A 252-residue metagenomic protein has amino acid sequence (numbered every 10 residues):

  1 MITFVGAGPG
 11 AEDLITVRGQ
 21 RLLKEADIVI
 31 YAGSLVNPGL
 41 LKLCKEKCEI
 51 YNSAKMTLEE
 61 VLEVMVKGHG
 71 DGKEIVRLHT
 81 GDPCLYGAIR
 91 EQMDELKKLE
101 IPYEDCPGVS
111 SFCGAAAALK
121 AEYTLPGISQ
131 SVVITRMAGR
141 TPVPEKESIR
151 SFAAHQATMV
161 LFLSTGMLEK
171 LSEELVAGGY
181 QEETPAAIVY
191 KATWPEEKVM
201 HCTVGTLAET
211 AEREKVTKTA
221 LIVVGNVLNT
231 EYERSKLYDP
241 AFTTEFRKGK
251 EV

Functional and structural regions predicted by a protein language model:
M1-V109, G114: Class I S-adenosyl-L-methionine
I2, D71-I75, S131, G139 (+1 more regions): A contiguous loop/helix-start segment that scaffolds small-molecule binding in enzyme catalytic cores
L14-R18, P38, L62-E63, K120-A121 (+3 more regions): A generic local structural motif
Q20, K42, K67, T124-L125 (+3 more regions): Short secondary-structure boundary/capping segments
Q20, N37, L41, V66 (+10 more regions): Predominant activation on well-ordered alpha-helical scaffold segments within soluble catalytic domains
A26-D27, L96-P102, P126, A208-V216 (+1 more regions): Structural recognition of alpha->loop->beta junctions
C84-H155, K198-H201: Class I SAM-dependent methyltransferase SAM-binding "motif I" and its flanking Rossmann-like core
